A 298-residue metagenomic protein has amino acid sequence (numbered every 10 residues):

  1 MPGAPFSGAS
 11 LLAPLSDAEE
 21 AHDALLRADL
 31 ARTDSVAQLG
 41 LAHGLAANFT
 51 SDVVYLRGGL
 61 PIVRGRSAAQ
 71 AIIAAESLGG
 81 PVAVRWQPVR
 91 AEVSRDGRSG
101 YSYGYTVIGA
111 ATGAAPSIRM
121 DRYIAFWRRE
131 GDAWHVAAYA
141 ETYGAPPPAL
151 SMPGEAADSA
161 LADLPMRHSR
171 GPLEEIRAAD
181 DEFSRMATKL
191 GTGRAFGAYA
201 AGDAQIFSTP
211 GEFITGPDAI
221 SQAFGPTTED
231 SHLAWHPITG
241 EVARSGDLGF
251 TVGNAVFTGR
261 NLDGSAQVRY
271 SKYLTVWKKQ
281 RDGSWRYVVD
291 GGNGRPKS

Functional and structural regions predicted by a protein language model:
M1-N48, A137, A145-R194, A198 (+1 more regions): Short, low-complexity N-terminal intrinsically disordered segments enriched in polar/charged residues
A4-S10, I118-G154, Y270-P296: Short beta-strand edge/turn micro-motifs at domain boundaries
F6-G8, E20, L25, P226-L233 (+1 more regions): C-terminal functional regions that serve as terminal interaction/effector modules
S16-D23, A42-R95, S117, G193-S245 (+2 more regions): A solvent-exposed, acidic/Ser-Thr-rich amphipathic alpha-helical stretch
R32-T33, W86, S99-Y103, I124-W127 (+7 more regions): Short, structured motif recognition centered on aromatic/hydrophobic residues
S51-D52, Y103-G109, D203, V252-R260: Generic short beta-strand segments
A69-A74, Q87-V93, Y105-I108, R122-R128 (+5 more regions): Hydrophobic/aromatic beta-strand elements that line small-molecule binding cavities or substrate pockets in beta-rich
